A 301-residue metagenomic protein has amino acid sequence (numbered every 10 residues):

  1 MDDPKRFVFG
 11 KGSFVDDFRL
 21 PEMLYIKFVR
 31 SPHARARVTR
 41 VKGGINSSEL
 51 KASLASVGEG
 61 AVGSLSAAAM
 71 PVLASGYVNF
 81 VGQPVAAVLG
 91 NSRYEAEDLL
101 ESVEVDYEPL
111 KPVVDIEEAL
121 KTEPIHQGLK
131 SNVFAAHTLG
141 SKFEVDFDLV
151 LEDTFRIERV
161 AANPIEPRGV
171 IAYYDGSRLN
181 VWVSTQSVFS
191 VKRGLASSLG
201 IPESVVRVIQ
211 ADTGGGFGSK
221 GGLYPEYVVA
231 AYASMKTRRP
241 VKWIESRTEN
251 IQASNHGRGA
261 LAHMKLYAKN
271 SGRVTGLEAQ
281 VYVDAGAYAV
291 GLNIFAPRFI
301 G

Functional and structural regions predicted by a protein language model:
M1-D3, V62, A68, E95-D115 (+5 more regions): Gly/Pro-rich active-site capping loops and adjacent beta-alpha segments that organize cofactor/substrate pockets
M1-K130, D153: Flexible, low-hydrophobicity surface segments
G10, G44-S48, F80, L151-F155 (+4 more regions): General beta-strand structural signal in soluble alpha/beta enzymes
E22-Y25, G43, S75, G82-V85 (+7 more regions): Short coil/turn connectors at secondary-structure junctions
F28-S48, V85-D106, V170-A211, G216-T237 (+1 more regions): Alpha-helical support elements that line or immediately flank enzyme active sites and cofactor-binding pockets
V57, G63-A96, S219-N270: Glycine-rich and small/hydrophobic secondary-structure elements
V57-G60, D146-V160, W243-N250, G291: Short Pro/Gly-enriched beta-strand edge/turn motifs at strand-loop
L120-L199: Helix-loop-helix junctions that connect adjacent transmembrane helices in secondary transporters/permeases, recognized
